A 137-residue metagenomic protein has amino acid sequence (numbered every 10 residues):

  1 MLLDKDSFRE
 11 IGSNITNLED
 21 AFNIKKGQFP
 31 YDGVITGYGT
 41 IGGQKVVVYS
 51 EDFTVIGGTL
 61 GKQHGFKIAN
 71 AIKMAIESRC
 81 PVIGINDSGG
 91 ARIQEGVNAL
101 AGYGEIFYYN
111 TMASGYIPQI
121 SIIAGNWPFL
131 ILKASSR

Functional and structural regions predicted by a protein language model:
M1-I120, N126, L130-I131, R137: Terminal-region recognition feature
